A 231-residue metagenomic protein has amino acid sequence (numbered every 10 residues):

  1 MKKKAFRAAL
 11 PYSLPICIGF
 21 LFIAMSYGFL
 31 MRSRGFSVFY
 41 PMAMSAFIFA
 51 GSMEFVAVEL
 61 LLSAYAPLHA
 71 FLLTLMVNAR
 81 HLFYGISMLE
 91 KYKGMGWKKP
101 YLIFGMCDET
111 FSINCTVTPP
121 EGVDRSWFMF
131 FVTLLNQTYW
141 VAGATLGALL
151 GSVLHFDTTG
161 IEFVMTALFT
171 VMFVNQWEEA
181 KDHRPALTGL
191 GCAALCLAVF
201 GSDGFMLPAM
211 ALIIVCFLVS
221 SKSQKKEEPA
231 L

Functional and structural regions predicted by a protein language model:
M1-A9, V123, S221-L231: Intrinsically disordered, low-complexity non-transmembrane regions of multi-pass membrane transporters
A8-I103, Y139: Pore-lining transmembrane helices
F20-F29, E54-F55, N78-I86, E109-I113 (+6 more regions): Transmembrane alpha-helical segments of multi-pass membrane transport proteins and ion-pumping complexes
G35, A64, G94, G122 (+2 more regions): Helix-loop interface residues and adjacent transmembrane-helix termini in multi-pass membrane transporters, primarily
A66-V77, G96-L102, A180-L197, I213-K225: Juxtamembrane/interfacial segments around transmembrane helices
L72-E162: Helix-loop-helix junctions within the multi-pass membrane cores of secondary transporters/permeases
F83-K91, C115-P119, V171-E178, C216-E227: C-terminal ends of transmembrane helices
S126-P208, V215, V219: Membrane-embedded alpha-helical modules
